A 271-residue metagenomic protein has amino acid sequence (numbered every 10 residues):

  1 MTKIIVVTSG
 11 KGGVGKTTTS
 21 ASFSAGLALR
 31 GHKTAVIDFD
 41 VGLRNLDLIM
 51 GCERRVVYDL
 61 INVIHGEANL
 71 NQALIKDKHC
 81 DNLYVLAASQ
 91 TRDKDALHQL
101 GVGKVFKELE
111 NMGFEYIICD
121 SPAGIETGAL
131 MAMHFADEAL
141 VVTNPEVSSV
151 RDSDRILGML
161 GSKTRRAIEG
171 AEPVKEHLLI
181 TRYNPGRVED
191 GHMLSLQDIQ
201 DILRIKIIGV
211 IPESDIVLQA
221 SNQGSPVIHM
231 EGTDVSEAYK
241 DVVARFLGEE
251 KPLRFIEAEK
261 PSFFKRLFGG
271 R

Functional and structural regions predicted by a protein language model:
I4-N69, Y116: Walker A/P-loop NTP-binding active-site region of P-loop NTPases, recognizing the glycine-rich GxxxxGKT/S
S9, D38, A87-Q90, S121 (+2 more regions): Flexible glycine-/small-residue-rich
G12, V63, L86, D120 (+3 more regions): Residue-level signature of catalytic and energy-coupling elements of molecular machines, predominantly ATP/GTP-dependent
A25, K107, L130-M131: Alpha-helical segments flanking ligand/cofactor-binding loops in enzyme cores
F39-N111, S221-N222: P-loop/Walker-type NTP enzyme "switch/lid" segment
V57, N71, Q99, G103 (+5 more regions): Amphipathic alpha-helical transducer elements in NTP-driven molecular machines
N111-M112, Y116, P122-I208: Conserved catalytic-core segment of NTP-binding enzymes
A167-R271: C-terminal lobe/tail of nucleotide-utilizing enzymes
